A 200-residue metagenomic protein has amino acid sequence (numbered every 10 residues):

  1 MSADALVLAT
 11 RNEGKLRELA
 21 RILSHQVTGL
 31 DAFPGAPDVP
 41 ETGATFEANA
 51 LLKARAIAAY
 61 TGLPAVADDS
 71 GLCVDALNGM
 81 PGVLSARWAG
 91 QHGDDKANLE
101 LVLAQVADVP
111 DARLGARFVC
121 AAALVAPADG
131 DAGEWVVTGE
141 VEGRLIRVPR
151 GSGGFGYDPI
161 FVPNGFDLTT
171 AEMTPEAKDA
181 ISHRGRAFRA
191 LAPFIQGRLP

Functional and structural regions predicted by a protein language model:
S2-V7, R11-G29, F33-P200: Anionic-ligand binding patches
